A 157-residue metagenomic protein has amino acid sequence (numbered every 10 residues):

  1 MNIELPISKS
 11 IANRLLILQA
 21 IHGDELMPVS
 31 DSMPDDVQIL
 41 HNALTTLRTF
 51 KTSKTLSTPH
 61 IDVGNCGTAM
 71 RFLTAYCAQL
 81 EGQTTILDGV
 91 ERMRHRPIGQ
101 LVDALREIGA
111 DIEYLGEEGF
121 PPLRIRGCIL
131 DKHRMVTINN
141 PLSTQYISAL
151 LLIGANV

Functional and structural regions predicted by a protein language model:
M1-V157: Structural preference for solvent-exposed beta-strand-turn elements and adjacent flexible terminal/loop segments within
